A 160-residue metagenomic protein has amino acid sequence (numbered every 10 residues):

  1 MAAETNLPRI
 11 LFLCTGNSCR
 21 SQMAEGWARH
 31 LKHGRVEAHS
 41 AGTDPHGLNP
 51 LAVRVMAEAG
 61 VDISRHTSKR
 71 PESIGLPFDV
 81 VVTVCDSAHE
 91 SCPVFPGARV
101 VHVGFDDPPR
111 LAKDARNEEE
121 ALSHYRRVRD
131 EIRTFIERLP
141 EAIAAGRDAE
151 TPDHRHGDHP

Functional and structural regions predicted by a protein language model:
M1-P8, H154-P160: Compositionally biased, disordered extreme N-termini, encompassing classical targeting presequences
A2-E72: Conserved active-site segments centered on acidic
N17, M56, V81-V82, I132: Conserved small-residue
K32, V36, G60, D86 (+2 more regions): Secondary-structure transition/hinge residues
L76-P77: Alpha-helix C-terminal capping/helix-to-coil transition sites in glycosyltransferase folds
T83-V84, H102: Redox-cofactor binding/interface segments in oxidoreductases and associated redox assembly factors
V84-E90: Short, polar loop motifs at secondary-structure junctions
E90-P160: Phosphate-binding/catalytic loops
